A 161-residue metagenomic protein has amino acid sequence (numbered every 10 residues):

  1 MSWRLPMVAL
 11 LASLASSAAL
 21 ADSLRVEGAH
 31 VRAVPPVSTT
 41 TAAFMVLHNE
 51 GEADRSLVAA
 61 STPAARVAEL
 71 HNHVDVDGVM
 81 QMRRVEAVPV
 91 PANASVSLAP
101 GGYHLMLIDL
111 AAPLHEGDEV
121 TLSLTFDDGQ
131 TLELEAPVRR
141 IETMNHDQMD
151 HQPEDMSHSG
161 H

Functional and structural regions predicted by a protein language model:
M1-M7: Bacterial N-terminal signal peptides that target proteins for export
A15-A18: N-terminal signal peptide c-region/cleavage motif recognized by signal peptidases
D22-H161: Compact, glycine-rich, soluble single-domain proteins
